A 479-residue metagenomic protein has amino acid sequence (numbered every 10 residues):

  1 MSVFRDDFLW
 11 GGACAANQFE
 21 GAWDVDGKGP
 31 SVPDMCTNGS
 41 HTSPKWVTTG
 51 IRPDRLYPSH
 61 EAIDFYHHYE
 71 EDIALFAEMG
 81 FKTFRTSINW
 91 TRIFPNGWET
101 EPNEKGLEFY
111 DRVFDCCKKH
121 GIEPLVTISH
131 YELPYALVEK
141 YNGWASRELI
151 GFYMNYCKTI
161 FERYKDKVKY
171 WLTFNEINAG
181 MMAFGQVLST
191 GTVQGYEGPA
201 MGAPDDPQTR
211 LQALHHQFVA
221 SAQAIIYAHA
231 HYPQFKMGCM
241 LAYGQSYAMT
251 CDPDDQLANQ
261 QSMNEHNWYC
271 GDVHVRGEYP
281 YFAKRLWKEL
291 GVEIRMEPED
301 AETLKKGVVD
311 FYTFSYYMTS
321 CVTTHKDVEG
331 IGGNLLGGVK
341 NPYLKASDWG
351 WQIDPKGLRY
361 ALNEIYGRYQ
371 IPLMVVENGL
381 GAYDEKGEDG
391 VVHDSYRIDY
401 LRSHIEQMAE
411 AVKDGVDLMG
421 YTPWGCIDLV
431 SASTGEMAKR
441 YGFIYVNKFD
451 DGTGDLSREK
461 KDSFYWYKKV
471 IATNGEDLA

Functional and structural regions predicted by a protein language model:
M1-P53, A77, N96-W98, L107-A479: Active-site region of glycoside hydrolase catalytic domains
D54-H68, A145-R147: Active-site mouth loops of central-metabolism enzymes
D64, H68-N89, E123, K306-Y312: Catalytic domains of carbohydrate-active enzymes, especially glycoside hydrolases
K82, T91-I93, Y131-L133: A short acidic, glycine/proline-enriched capping/turn motif at secondary-structure boundaries, especially helix N-cap
I88-P102: Glycine-rich, proline-tolerant flexible connector loops at the mouths of alpha/beta enzymes
